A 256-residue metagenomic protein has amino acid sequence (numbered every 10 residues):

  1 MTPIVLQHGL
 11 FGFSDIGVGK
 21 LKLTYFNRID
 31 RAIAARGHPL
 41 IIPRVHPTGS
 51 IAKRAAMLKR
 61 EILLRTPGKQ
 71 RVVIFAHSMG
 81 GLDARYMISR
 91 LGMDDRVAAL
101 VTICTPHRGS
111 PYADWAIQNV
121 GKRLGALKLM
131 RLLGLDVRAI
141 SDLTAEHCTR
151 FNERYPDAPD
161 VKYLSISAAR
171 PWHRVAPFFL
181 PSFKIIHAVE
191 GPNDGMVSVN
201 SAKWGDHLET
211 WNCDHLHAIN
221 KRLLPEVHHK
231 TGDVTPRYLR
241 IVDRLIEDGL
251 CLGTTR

Functional and structural regions predicted by a protein language model:
T2-V72: Active-site catalytic motif of lipid deacylating hydrolases and related acyltransferases
V5, I41, A99-V101, L164-I166 (+1 more regions): Hydrophobic/aromatic beta-strand patches that form the interior of the parallel beta-sheet core in alpha/beta enzyme
H8, H38, H77, H107 (+3 more regions): Histidine-centered active-site/metal-ligand motif
H8, L40, A52-Y155, D194: Serine-dependent carboxylesterase/thioesterase catalytic core of lipase-like alpha/beta-hydrolase/SGNH enzymes
L10-G12, H46-T48, G81, P106-R108 (+3 more regions): Short, solvent-exposed loop/turn segments at secondary-structure junctions
G17-G19, S110-A116, G121, R174-F179: Short aromatic-enriched loop/helix-cap "lid" or pocket-rim segments at secondary-structure transitions that line
L21-T24, R90-M93, I117-N119, S182 (+1 more regions): Glycine-rich, phosphate-binding/catalytic loops in enzymes
A158-R256: C-terminal catalytic-base region of ester-bond hydrolases, centering on the histidine of the charge-relay
